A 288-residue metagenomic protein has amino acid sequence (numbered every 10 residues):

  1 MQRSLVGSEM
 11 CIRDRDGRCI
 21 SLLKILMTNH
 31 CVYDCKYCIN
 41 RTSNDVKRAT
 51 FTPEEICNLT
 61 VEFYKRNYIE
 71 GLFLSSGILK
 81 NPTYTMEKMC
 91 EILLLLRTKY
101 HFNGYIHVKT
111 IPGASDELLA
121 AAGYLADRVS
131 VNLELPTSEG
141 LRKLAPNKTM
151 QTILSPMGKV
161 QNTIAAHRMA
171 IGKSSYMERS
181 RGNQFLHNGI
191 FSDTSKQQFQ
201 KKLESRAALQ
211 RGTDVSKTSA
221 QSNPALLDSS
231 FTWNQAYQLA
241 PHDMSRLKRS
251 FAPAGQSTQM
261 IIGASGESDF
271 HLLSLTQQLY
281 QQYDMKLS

Functional and structural regions predicted by a protein language model:
M1-G7, C11-I12: Single conserved hydrophobic/aromatic residue that forms the stacking wall/gate of nucleotide- or nucleobase-binding
R15-N29: Long amphipathic N-terminal alpha/beta scaffold segment
L22, C35, L74, V131 (+1 more regions): Conserved, mostly hydrophobic/aromatic
I25-E54: Canonical Radical SAM [4Fe-4S] cluster-binding loop centered on the CxxxCxxC motif and its immediate flanking residues
C38, G71-L74, V129-V131, S288: Hydrophobic residues within beta-strands of alpha/beta enzymes
N40-V46, L72-P82, I106, L141: Short acidic, glycine/Ser/Thr-rich loop/turn "cap" segments at secondary-structure junctions
C57, K80-S288: Conserved AdoMet/S-adenosylmethionine-binding subsite of the radical SAM
L59-S75: Short Fe-S-cluster ligation motifs
